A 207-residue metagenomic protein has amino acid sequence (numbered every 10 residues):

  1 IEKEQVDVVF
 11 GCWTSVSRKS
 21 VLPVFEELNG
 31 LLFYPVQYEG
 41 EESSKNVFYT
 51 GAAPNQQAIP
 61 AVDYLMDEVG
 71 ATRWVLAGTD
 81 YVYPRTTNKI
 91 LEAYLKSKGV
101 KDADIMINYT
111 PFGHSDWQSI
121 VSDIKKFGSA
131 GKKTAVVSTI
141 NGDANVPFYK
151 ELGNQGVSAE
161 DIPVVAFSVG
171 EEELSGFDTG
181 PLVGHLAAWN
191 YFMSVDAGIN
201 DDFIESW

Functional and structural regions predicted by a protein language model:
I1-E41, Y109-W117: Beta-alpha junction/loop-to-helix N-cap segments that form part of ligand/metal-binding clefts
E2-W13, F33-P35, R73-G78, G131-G142 (+2 more regions): Periplasmic-binding protein-like
S20-L28, I90-K98, E151-G156, G176-G180 (+1 more regions): Alpha-helical structural signal in soluble globular domains
L28-G30, S43-F48, D178-P181: Ligand-binding "clamshell"
L32, V47-Y49, D104-N108, V164 (+1 more regions): Conserved beta-strand scaffold positions in the cores of enzyme catalytic domains, especially in NTP/NDP-utilizing
E39-E41, N46-Q155, S194-G198, D202: Extracellular/periplasmic Venus flytrap/periplasmic-binding protein
L152-W207: Extracellular/periplasmic periplasmic-binding protein-like sensory domains
